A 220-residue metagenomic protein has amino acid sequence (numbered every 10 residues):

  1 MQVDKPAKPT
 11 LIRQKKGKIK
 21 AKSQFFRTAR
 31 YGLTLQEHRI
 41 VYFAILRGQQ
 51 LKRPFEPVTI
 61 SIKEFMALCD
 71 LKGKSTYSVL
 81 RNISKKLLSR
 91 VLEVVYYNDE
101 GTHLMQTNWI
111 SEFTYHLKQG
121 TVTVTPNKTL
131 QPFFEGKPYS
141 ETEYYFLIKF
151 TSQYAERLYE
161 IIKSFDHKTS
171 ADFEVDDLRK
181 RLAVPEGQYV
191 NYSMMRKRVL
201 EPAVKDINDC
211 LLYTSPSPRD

Functional and structural regions predicted by a protein language model:
M1-S215: Charged, alpha-helix-forming regions
P216-D220: A short, hydrophobic C-terminal helix/tail in secreted or cell-surface proteins
